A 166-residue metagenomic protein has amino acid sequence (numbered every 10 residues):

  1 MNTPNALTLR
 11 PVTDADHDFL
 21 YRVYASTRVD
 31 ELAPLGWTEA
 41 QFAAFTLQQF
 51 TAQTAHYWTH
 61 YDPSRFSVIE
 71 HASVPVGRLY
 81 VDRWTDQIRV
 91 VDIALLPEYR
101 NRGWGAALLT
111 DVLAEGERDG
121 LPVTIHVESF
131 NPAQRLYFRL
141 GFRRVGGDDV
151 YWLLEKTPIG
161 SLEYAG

Functional and structural regions predicted by a protein language model:
M1-T3: Short acidic N-proximal helix/loop "leader" segments that mark the beginning of a domain or an inter-domain linker
A6-T8, L121-P122: Short active-site oxyanion
L7, D14-H17, Y21-V91, L96-P97 (+3 more regions): Acetyl-CoA-dependent GNAT
R10-V12, H126: Surface-exposed loop and edge beta-strand positions of immunoglobulin-like domains
Y57, Y137, F142: Conserved active-site tyrosine of GNAT-family acetyltransferases
V74, D92-T110, E128-R135, R139: Conserved glycine-rich acetyl-CoA-binding loop
G116-E128: Conserved GNAT acetyl-CoA-binding A-motif
